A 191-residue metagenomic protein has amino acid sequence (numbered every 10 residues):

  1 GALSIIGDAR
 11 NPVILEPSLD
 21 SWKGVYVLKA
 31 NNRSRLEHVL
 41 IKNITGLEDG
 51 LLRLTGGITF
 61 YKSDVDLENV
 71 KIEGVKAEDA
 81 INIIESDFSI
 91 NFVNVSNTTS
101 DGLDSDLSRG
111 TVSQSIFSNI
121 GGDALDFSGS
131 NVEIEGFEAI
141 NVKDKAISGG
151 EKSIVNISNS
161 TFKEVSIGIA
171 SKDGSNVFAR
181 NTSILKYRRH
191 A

Functional and structural regions predicted by a protein language model:
G1-A191: Beta-strand/loop edge motif enriched in small/polar residues
